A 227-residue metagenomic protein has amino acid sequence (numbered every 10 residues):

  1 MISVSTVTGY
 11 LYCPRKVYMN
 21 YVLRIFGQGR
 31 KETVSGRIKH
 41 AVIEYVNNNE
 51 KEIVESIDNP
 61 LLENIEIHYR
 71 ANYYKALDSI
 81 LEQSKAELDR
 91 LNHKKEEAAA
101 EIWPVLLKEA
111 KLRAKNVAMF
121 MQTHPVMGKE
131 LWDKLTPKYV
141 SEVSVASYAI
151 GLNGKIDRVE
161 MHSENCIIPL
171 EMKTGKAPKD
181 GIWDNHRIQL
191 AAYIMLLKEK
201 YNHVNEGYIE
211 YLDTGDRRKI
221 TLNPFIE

Functional and structural regions predicted by a protein language model:
M1, K39, A177, M195-L196: Non-catalytic alpha-helical scaffolds and adjoining flexible linkers that form interface surfaces for assembly
M1-H162: Metal-dependent nuclease catalytic cores that hydrolyze phosphodiester bonds in DNA/RNA, characterized by
K16-M19, L170-K173, E210-G215: Short acidic (Asp/Glu) and glycine-rich catalytic loops that position anionic groups and cofactors
Y148-G151, D180-W183, L196-E227: Metal-dependent nuclease catalytic regions and adjoining charged, substrate-binding loops involved in nucleic-acid end
I150-L152, I156-M172, N205-I209: Conserved active-site beta-strand-loop modules that form the wall/rim of enzyme catalytic pockets and either contain
K155, D184-I188: "Short basic amphipathic alpha-helical interaction patches in structured regions
M172-I182: Short beta-strand-loop-alpha-helix junction that forms the active-site gateway of nucleic-acid-processing nucleases
I188-L196: Short amphipathic alpha-helical face segments that pack within enzyme cores and frequently flank/anchor catalytic
